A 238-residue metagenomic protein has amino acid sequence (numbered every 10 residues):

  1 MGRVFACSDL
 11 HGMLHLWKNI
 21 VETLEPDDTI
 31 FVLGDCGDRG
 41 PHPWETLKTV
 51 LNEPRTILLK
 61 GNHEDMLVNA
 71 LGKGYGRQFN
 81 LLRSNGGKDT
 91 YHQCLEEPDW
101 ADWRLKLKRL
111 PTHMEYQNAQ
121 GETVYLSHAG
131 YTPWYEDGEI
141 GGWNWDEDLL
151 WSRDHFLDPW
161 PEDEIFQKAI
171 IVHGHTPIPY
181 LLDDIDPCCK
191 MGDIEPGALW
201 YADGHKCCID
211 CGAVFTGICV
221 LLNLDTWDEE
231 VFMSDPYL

Functional and structural regions predicted by a protein language model:
M1-T49, E53: N-terminal active-site segment of His-dependent metallophosphoesterases
R3-H11, T123-G130, C207-I209: Active-site-proximal beta-strand elements of phosphoester/diester hydrolases
D9, D35, V50, G61-N62 (+5 more regions): Divalent metal-coordination and catalytic microenvironments
H11-L16, D38-P41, E64-V68, P133-W134 (+2 more regions): Active-site environment of divalent metal-dependent phosphoester hydrolases
G40-Y116, Q120-E122, L150-S152, D158-P159: Active-site neighborhood of divalent metal-dependent phosphoester bond hydrolases
D99-T132, E136-D183: His/acidic metal-ligating clusters that form di-metal
G142-L149, D183-A202: Short, surface-exposed loop/helix-turn segments at secondary-structure junctions that function as lids/hinges flanking
I194-L238: Binuclear metal-dependent phosphoesterase catalytic core
